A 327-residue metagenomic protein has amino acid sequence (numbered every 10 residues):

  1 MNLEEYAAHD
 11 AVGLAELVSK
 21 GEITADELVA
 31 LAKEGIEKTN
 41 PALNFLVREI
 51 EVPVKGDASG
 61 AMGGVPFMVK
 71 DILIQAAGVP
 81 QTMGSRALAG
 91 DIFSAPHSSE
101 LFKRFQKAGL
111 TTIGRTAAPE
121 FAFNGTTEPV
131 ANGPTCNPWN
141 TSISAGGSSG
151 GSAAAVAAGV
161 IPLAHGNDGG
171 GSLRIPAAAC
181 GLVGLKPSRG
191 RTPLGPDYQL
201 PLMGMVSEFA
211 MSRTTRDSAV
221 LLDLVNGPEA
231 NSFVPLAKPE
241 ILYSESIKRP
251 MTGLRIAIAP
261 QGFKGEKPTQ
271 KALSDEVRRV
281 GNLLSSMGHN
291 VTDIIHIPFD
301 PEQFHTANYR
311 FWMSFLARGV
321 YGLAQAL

Functional and structural regions predicted by a protein language model:
M1-A61, L224-L327: Amidase signature
N2-G169, T252, N282, M287: Gly/Ser-rich catalytic/binding loops embedded in alpha/beta enzyme cores
D71-L73, T116, R189, Y198 (+1 more regions): A broadly conserved detector of short glycine/acidic/proline-rich loop/turn motifs that flank catalytic sites and bind
S98, L182, S274-R278: Amphipathic alpha-helical segments in well-structured domains
E120-A122, S172-L173, E266, P301: Generic structural signal for helix capping and beta-alpha/helix-loop junctions
T127-A131, A178-G181, F304-M313: Short low-complexity, flexible loop/linker segments enriched in glycine and/or proline with clustered acidic
N137-S149, R189-Y198, L316-L327: Short, basic, helix/turn surface patches
A153-A259, K267-T269: Fold-level recognition of mixed alpha/beta catalytic cores in primary-metabolism enzymes, strongest
